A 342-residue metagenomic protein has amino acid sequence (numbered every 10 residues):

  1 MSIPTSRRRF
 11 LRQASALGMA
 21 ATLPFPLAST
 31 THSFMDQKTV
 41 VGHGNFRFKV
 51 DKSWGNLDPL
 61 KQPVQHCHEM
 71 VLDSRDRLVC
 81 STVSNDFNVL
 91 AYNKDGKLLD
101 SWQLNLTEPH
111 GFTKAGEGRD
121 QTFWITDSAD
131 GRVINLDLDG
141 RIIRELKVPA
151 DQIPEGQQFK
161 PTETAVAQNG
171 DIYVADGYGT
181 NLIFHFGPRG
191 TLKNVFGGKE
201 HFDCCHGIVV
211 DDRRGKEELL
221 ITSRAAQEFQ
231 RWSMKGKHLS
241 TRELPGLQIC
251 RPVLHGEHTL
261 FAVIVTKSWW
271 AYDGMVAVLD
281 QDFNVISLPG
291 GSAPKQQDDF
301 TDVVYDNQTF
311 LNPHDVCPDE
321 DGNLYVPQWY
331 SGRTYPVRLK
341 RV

Functional and structural regions predicted by a protein language model:
S2-I3, R9-T31: N-terminal export signals
H32-K52: Blade/loop signatures of beta-propeller domains
K52-K61, E145-E155, K193-E200, I286-Q308: Surface-exposed loop and turn segments in beta-propeller and other repeat-based domains that flank or scaffold
Q62-R75, L106-R119, D151-D171, K199-E218 (+4 more regions): Beta-rich, blade/repeat-based domains predominating in secreted/periplasmic proteins but also intracellular
C80-S84, F123-A129, V174-G177, L219-A225 (+2 more regions): Conserved beta-strand positions in repeat-built beta-propeller and related beta-rich domains
F87-L90, K94-E117: Blade-loop segments of beta-propeller domains
N93-D95, D137-D139, G187-R189, S233-K235 (+2 more regions): Short loop/turn segments that connect beta-strands within beta-propeller blades
N312-V342: Blade-level signature of beta-propeller repeat domains, shared across WD40, Kelch, NHL, RCC1 and BNR/Asp-box propellers
